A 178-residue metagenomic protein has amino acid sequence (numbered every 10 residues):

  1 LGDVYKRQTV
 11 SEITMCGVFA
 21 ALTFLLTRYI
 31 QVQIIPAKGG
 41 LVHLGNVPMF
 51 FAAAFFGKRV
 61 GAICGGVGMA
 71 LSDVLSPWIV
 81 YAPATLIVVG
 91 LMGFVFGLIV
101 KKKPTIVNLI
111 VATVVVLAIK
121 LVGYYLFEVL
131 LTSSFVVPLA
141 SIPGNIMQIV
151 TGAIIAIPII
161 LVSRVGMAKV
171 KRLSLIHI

Functional and structural regions predicted by a protein language model:
D3-I176: Loop-helix junctions at membrane interfaces
